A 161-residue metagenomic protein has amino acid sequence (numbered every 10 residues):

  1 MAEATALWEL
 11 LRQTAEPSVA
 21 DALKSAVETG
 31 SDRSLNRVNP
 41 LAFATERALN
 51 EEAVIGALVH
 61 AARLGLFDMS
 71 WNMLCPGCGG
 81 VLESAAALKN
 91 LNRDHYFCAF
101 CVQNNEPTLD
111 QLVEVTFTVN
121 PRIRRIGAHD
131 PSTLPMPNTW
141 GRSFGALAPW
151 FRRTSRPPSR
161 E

Functional and structural regions predicted by a protein language model:
M1-L66: N-terminal alpha-helical interaction blocks
V19, V27, V38, A42 (+8 more regions): Extended aliphatic helical segments
L35-P40, L49-H60, M73, A85-R93 (+2 more regions): Short, charged low-complexity intrinsically disordered segments located at boundaries of structured domains
A44, L112-R160: Extended interfacial segments that mediate partner engagement and assembly in macromolecular machines
L49, L82-A86, S143, P158: Short, hydrophobic/π-rich interface segment
R63-P131: Cys/His-rich short segments
